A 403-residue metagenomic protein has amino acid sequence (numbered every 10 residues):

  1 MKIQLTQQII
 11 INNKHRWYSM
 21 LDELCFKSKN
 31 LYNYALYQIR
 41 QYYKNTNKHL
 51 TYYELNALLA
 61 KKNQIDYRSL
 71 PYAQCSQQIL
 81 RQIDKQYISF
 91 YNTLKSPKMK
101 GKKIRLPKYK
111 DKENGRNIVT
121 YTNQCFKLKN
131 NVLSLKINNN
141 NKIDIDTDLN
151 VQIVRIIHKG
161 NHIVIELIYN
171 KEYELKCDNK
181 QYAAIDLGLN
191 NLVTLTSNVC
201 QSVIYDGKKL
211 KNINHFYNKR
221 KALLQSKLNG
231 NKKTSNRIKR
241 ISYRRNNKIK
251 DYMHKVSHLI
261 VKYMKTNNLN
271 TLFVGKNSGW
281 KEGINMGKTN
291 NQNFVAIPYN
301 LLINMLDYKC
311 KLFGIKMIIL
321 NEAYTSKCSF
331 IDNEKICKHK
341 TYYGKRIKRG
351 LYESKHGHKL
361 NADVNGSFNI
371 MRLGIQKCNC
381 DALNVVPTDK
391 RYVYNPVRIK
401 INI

Functional and structural regions predicted by a protein language model:
M1-S76: Gly/serine-rich nucleotide phosphate-binding loop at the start of the catalytic core of nucleotide/ADP-ribose-handling
L5, N161-I403: Positively charged, helix-rich recognition surfaces that bind polyanionic ligands
Q7-I11, N141-T147, V203-D206: Generic detection of short hydrophobic beta-strand segments and adjacent strand-loop junctions
M20, L24-K27, C75, I79 (+4 more regions): Short amphipathic alpha-helical segments
S28, L80-Y87, I238-N246: Short amphipathic alpha-helical coiled-coil/interface segments
A35, C75-F90, A362-G374: Stable alpha-helical structural segments in soluble proteins, enriched in small hydrophobic residues
L36-Y43, Y87, Y91-K98, K171: Long, hydrophobic, amphipathic alpha-helical segments used as structural scaffolds
Y53-K159, Q292, A296: Acidic carboxylate diad motif detector
